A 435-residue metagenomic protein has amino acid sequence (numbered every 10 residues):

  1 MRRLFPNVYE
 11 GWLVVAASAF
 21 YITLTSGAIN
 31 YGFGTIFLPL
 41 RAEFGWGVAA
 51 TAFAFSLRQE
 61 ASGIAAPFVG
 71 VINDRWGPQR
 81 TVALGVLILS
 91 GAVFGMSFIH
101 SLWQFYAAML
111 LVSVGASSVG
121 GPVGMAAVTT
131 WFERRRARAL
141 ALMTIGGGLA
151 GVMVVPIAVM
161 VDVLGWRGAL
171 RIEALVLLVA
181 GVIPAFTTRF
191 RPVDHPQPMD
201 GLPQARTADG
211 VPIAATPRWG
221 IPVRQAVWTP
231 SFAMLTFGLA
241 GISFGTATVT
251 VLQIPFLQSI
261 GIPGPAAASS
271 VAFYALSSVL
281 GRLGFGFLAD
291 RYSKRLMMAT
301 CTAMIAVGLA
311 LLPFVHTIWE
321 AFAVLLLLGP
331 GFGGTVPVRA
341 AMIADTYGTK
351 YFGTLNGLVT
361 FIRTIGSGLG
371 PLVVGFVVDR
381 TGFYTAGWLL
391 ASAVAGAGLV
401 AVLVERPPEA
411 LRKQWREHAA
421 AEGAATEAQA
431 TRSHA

Functional and structural regions predicted by a protein language model:
T23, A92, W103-V119, A240 (+1 more regions): Hydrophobic core of transmembrane alpha-helices in multi-pass small-molecule transporters, especially MFS/SLC-type
I29-F37, R224-L283, F287: Extracytoplasmic gate region of multi-pass secondary transporters
L40, S118-F132, G334-Y347: Intracellular juxtamembrane helix-capping segments at the cytosolic ends of symmetry-related transmembrane helices
Q59-P67, G151-V152, A275-L283, T364-G368: Residue-level signature of mid-helix packing/kink "hotspots" within the transmembrane helices of 12-pass Major
I64-L102, A289-R295: Conserved MFS/SLC helix-loop-helix module at the cytosolic interface between two early adjacent transmembrane helices
E133-V154, T360-G370: Glycine-rich segments within core transmembrane alpha-helices of 12-TM secondary carriers
G146-V193: Helix-loop-helix hairpin linking two adjacent transmembrane segments in secondary transporters
T246, I262, A266, A272-S278 (+1 more regions): C-terminal transmembrane helical hairpin of 12-TM major facilitator-type secondary transporters
